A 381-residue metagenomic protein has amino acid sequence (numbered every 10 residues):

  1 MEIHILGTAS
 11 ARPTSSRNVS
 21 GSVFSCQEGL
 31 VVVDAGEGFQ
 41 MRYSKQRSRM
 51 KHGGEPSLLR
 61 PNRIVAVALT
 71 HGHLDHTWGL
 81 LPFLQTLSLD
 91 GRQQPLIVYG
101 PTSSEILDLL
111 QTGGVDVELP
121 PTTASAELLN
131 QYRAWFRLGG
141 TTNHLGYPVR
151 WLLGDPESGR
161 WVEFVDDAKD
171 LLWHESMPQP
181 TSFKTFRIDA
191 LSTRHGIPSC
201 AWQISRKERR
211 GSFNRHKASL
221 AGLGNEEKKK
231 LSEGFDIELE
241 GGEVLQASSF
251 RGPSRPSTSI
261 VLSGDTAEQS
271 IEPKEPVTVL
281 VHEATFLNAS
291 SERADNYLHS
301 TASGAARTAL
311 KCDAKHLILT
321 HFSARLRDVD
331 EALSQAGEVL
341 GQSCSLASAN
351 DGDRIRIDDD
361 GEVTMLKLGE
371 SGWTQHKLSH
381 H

Functional and structural regions predicted by a protein language model:
M1-V261, Q269-S270, R327-H381: Binuclear metal-dependent hydrolase catalytic cores
V33, T70, G264, H282-A284 (+1 more regions): Active-site flanking residues adjacent to catalytic metal/cofactor-binding acidic residues
L59-N62, K274-E275, C312: Structured loop/turn residues at beta-strand edges in well-structured enzyme cores
V65, T278, K315: Conserved acidic residues
P82, D295-G304, L333-Q335: Charged helix-capping and loop-helix junction motifs
S263-L298: Mobile, glycine- and charge-enriched loop segments and immediately flanking short secondary-structure elements within
H282, L317-H321, S345-N350: Conserved active-site loop/cleft motifs that coordinate metal ions or position small ligands
T308-L317: A structural motif corresponding to the C-terminal end of an alpha-helix and its immediate exit/capping segment
